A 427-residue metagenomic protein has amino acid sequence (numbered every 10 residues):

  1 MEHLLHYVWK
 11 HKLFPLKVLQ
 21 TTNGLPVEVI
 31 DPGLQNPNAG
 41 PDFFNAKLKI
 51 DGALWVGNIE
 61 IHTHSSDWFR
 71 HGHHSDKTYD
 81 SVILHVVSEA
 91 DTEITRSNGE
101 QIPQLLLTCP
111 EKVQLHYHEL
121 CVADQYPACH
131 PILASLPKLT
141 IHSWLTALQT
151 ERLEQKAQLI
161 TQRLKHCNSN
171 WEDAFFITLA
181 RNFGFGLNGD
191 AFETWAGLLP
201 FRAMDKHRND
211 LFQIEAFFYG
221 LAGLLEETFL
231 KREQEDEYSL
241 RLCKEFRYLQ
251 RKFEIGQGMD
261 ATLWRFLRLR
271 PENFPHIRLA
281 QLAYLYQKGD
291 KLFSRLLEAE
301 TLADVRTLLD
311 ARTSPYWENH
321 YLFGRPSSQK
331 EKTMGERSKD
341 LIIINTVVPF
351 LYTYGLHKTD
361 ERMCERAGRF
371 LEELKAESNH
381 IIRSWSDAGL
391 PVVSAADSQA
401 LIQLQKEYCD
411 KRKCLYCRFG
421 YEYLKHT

Functional and structural regions predicted by a protein language model:
M1-H6: N-terminal "leader" segments that precede or initiate the main folded domain
Y7-S66, Y79: N-terminal ordered "arm"
I30-P32, P41-A46, S66-H71, E89-T92 (+2 more regions): Short alpha-helical segments and helix-capping/turn motifs at coil-helix boundaries
F44, L54-W55, E60, S66-I94 (+2 more regions): N-terminal accessory interaction module
S65-D67, A90-T92, E111-V113, F185 (+2 more regions): Short loop/turn segments at secondary-structure transitions that flank enzyme active sites
V82, V86-W144: Compact, glycine/acidic-enriched structural inserts
L148-A400, K413: Hydrophobic, aromatic-lined core segments that form the binding pocket/scaffold for planar heteroaromatic ligands
Q399-T427: Cysteine-cluster motifs in flexible loop/terminal segments that predominantly coordinate metals
